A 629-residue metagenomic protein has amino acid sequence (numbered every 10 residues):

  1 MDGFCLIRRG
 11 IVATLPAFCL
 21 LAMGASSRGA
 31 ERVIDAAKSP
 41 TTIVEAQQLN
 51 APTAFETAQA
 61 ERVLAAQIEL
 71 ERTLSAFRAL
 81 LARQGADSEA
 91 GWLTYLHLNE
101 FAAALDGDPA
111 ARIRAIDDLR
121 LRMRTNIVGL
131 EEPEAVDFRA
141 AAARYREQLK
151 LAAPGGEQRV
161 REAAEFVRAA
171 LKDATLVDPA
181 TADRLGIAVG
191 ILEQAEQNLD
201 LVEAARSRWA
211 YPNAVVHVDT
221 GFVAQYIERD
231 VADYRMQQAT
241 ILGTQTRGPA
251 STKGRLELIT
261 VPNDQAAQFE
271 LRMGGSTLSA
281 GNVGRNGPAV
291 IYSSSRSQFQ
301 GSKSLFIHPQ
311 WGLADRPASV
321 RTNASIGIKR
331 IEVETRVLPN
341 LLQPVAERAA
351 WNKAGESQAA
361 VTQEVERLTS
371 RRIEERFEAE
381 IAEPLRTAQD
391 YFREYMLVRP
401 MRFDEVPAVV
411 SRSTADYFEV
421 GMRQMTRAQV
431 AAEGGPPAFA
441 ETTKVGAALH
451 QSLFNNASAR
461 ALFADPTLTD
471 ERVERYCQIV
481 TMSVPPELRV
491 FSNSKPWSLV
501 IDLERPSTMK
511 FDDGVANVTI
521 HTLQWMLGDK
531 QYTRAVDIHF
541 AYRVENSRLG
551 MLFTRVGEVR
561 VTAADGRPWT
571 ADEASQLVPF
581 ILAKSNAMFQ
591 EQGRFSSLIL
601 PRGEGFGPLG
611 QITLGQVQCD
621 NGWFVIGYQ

Functional and structural regions predicted by a protein language model:
D2-T14: Bacterial N-terminal signal peptides that target proteins for export
A13-A22: Bacterial N-terminal signal peptides
G24-E31, A36, A46: Boundary at the C-terminal end of the N-terminal hydrophobic targeting segment
R32, E380, P384-P400: N-terminal targeting/secretion presequences
A37-Y211: Alpha-helical protein-protein interaction scaffolds
R114, D118-L121, T125-G129, P133-A143 (+4 more regions): Hydrophobic membrane/lipid-contacting segments
V345-A388: Long, contiguous amphipathic alpha-helices that act as assembly "spine/axial" helices in icosahedral shell and virion
F580-S597, P601-G605: Solvent-exposed, low-complexity, repeat-rich "mucin-like" stalks and linkers
